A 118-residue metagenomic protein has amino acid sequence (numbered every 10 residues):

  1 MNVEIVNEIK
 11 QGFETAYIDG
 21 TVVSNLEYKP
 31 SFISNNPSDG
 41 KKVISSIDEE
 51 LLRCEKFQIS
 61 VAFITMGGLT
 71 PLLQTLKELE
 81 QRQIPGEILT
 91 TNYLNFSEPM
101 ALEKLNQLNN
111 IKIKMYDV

Functional and structural regions predicted by a protein language model:
M1-V118: PLD/PLD-like phosphodiesterase catalytic module centered on the HKD motif
